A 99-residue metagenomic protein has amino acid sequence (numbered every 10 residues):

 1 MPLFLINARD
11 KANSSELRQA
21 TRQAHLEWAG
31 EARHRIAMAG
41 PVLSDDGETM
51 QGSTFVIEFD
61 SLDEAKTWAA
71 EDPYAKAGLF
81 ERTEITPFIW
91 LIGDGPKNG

Functional and structural regions predicted by a protein language model:
M1-G99: Conserved, structured core segments of small domains
